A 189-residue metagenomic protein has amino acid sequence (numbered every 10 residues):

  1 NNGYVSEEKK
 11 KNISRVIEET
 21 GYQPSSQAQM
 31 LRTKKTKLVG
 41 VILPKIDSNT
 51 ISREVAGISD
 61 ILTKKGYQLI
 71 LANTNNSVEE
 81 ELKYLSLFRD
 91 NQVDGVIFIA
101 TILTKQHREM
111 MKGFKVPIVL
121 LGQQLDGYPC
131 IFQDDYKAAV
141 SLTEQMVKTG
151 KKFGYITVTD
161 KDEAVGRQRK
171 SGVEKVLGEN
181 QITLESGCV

Functional and structural regions predicted by a protein language model:
N1-T36: N-terminal helix-turn-helix DNA-binding module of bacterial transcription factors
E18-E19, D60-K65, G113-V119, Q124-V189: Bacterial carbohydrate/catabolite-sensing allosteric modules
L31-D47, K151-D160: Short beta-strand segments enriched in small/hydrophobic residues
L43-D60: N-terminal winged-helix
L71-V78, S186-V189: Short beta->alpha junction loops
N75-V78, I99-T104, L125: Short beta->alpha connector loops
E79-Q92: Short, well-structured alpha-helical segments in soluble
V93-I99, F153-T157: Periplasmic-binding protein-like
